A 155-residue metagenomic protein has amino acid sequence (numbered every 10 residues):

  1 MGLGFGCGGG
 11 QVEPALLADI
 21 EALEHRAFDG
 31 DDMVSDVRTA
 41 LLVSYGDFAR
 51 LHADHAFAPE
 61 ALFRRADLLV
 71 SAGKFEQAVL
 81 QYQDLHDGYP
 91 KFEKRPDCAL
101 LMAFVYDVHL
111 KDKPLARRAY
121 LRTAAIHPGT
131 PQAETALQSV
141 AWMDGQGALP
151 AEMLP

Functional and structural regions predicted by a protein language model:
G4-P155: Acidic, polar-rich low-complexity tracts and alpha-helical solenoid repeat scaffolds
